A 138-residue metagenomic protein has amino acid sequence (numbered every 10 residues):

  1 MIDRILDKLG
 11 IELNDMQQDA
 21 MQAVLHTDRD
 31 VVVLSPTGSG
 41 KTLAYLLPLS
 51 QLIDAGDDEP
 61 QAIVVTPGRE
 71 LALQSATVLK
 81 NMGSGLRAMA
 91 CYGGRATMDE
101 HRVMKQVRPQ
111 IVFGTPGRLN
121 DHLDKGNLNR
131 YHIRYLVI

Functional and structural regions predicted by a protein language model:
M1-L34: Conserved pre-motif I regulatory segment
D3-R4, D57-D124, H132-Y135: Conserved nucleic-acid-binding Ia/Ib motif block in the N-terminal RecA-like helicase ATPase lobe
I11-D15, L43-A44, R95: Conserved phosphate-coordination/catalytic loops
Q18-R29, T42-D57, L73, V78-M82 (+1 more regions): Walker A/P-loop NTP-binding motif
S35-S39: The conserved Walker
I138: Conserved P-loop NTPase nucleotide-binding/switch module
